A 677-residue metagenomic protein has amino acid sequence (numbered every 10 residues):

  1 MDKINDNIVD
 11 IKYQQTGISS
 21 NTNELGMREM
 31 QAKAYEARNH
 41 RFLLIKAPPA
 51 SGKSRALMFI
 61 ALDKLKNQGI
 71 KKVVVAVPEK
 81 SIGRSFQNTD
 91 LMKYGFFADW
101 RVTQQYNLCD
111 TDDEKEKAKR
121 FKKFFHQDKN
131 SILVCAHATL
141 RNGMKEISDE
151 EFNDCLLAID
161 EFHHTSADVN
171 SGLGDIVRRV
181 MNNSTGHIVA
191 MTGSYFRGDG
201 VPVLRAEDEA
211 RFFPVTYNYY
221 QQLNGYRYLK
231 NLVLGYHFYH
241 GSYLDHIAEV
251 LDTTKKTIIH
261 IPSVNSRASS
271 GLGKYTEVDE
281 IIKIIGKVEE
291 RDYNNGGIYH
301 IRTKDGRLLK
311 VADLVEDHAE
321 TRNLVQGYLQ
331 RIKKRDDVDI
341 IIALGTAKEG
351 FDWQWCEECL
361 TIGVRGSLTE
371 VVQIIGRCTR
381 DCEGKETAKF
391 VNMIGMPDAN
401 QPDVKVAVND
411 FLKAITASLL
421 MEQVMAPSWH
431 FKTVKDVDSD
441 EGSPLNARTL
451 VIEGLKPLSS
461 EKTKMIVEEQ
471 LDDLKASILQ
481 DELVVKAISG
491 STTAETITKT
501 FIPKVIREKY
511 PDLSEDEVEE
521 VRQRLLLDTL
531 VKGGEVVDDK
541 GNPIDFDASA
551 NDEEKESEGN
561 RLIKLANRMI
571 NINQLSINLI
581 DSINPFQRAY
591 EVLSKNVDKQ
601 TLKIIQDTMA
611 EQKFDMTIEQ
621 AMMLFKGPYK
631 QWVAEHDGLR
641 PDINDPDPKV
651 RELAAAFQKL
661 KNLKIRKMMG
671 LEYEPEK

Functional and structural regions predicted by a protein language model:
D6-K46: Conserved pre-motif I regulatory segment
H40-I60: Walker A/P-loop
K46, I60-S85: Conserved SF1/SF2 helicase motif Ia
P48-S51, E161-T165, V180-V203: Conserved helicase ATPase motor motifs in RecA-like P-loop NTPase domains
P48-S51, V77-P78, R84-K123, D128 (+6 more regions): Conserved C-terminal RecA-like helicase domain
S148-N183, H187: SF2 helicase catalytic motif II
A319-L419: Conserved RecA-like P-loop NTPase helicase motor core
C382-R507: Long, hydrophobic alpha-helical segments
